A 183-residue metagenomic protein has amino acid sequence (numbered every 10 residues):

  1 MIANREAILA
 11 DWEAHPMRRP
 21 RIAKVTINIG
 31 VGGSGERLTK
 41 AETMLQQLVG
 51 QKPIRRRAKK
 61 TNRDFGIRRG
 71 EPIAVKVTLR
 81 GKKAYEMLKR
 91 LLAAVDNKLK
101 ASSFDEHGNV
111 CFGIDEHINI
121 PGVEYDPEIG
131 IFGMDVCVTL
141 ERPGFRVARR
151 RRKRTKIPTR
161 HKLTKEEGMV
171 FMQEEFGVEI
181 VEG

Functional and structural regions predicted by a protein language model:
M1-G183: Ribosome-associated RNA-binding proteins
